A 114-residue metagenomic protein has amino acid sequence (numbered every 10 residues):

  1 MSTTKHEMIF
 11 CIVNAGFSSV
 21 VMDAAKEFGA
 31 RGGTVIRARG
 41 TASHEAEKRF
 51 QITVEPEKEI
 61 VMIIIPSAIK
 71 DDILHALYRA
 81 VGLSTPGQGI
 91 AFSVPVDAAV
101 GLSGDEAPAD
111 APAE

Functional and structural regions predicted by a protein language model:
M1-E114: Positively charged, small/polar-rich N-terminal and surface patches that mediate targeting and assembly and bind
